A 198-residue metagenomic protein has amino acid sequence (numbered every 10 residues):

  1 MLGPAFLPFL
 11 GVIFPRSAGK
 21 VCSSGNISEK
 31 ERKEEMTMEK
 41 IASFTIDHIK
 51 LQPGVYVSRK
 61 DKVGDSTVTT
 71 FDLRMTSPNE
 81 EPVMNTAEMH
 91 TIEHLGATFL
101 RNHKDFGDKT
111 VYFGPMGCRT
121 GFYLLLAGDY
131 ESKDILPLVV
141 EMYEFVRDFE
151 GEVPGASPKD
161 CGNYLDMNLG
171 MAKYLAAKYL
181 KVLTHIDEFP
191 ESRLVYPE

Functional and structural regions predicted by a protein language model:
L7-L10, P15: Short hydrophobic targeting helices and cationic amphipathic motifs that mediate membrane/organellar targeting
K20-T37: Short, Lys/Arg-enriched N-terminal segments with co-localized hydrophobic residues within the first ~10-30 amino acids
E34-N79, R193-P197: Non-catalytic terminal extensions that flank enzyme cores
V68-N102, Y112-F113: Active/ligand-binding-proximal structured segments within catalytic/core domains that scaffold catalytic residues
H103-G107: Short secondary-structure junctions
F113-H185: Active-site-adjacent, His/Asp/Glu-enriched structural segments that form or flank metal-binding and acid/base networks
K181-E198: Histidine-acidic residue clusters that define the catalytic metal-binding segment of zinc metallopeptidase domains
